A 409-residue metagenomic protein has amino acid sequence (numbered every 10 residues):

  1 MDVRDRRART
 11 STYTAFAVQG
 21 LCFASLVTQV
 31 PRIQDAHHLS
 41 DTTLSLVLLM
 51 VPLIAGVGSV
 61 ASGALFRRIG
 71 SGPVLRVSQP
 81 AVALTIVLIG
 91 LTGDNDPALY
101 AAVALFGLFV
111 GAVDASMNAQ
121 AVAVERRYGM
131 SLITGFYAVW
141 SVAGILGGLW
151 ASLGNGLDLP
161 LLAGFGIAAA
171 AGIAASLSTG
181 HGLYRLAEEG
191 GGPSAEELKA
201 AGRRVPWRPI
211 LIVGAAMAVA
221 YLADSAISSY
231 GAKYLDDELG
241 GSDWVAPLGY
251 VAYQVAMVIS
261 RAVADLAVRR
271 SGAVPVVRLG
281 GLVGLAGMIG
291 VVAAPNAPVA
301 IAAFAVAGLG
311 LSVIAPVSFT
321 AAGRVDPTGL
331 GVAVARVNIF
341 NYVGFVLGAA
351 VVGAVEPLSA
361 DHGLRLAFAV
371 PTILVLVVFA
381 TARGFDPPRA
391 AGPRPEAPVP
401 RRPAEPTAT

Functional and structural regions predicted by a protein language model:
T28-T42, S229-V245: Short amphipathic helix-loop junctions that connect adjacent transmembrane helices in Major Facilitator Superfamily/SLC
I33-Q34, L65-F66, L153-D158, L235-D236 (+2 more regions): Interfacial helix-cap and linker-helix signal at transmembrane-aqueous boundaries of multi-pass secondary transporters
G58-S71, N155, S260-A273, E356: Helix-to-loop junctions at the C-terminal end of transmembrane segments in multipass secondary transporters
P73-L88, P275-G290: Structural signature of the two symmetry-related core transmembrane helices
L91-A102, A293-A303: Helix-loop junctions at membrane interfaces in 12-TM secondary transporters
A112-R126, V313-D326: Intracellular juxtamembrane helix-capping segments at the cytosolic ends of symmetry-related transmembrane helices
L162-H181, L366-G384: Symmetry-related core transmembrane helices of the 12-TM Major Facilitator Superfamily/SLC fold
T328-S359: A late C-terminal transmembrane helix in Major Facilitator Superfamily
